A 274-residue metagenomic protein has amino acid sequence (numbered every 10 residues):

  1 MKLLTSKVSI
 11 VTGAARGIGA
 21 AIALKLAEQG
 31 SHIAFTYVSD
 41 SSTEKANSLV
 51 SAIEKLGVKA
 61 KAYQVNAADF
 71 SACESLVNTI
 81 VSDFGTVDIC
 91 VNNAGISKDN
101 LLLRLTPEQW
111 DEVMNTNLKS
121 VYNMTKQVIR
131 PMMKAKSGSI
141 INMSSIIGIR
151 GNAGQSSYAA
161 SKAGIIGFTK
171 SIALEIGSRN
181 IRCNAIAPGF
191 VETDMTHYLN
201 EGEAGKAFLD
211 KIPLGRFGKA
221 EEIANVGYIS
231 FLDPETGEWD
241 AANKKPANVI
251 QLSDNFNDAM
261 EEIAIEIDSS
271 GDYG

Functional and structural regions predicted by a protein language model:
V8, A15-G17: Conserved glycine-rich cofactor-binding loop
S31-A46: Conserved glycine-rich Rossmann-like NAD(P)H-binding loop of the short-chain dehydrogenase/reductase
L101-L102, T106-M114, F208: Substrate-binding pocket helix/loop in short-chain dehydrogenase/reductase
T125, S161, T169: Active-site helix of classical SDR
R130, L174-S178: Alpha-helical segment proximal to the catalytic Tyr-Lys
S145: Residue(s) in the substrate-gating loop at a strand-loop-helix junction that position the organic substrate next
A185, A207-N243, A247, D254 (+1 more regions): C-terminal helical subdomain
